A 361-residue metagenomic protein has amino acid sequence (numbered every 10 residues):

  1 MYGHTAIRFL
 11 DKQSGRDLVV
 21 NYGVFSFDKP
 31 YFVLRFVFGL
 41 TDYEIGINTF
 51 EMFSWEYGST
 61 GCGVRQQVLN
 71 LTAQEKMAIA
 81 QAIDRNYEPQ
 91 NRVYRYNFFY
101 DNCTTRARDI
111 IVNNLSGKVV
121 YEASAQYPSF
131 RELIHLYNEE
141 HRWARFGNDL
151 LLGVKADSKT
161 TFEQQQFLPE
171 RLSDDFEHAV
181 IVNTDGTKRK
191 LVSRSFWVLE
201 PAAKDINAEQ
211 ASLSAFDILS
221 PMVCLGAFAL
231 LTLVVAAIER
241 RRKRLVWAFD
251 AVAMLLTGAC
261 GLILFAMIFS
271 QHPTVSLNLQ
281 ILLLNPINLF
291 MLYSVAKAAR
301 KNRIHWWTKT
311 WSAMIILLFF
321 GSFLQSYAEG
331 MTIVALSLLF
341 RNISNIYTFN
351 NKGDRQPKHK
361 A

Functional and structural regions predicted by a protein language model:
M1-G61: Glycine-rich catalytic cores of cysteine/serine-nucleophile enzymes that process amide/ester linkages in cell-envelope
Y2, V68-K76, V93-T104: Solvent-exposed, acidic/flexible segments
K12, A78, N91-V93: Internal catalytic domains of large membrane-associated glycosyltransferases
V37-G46, V64-E75, V252-A253: Phosphate-binding glycine-rich loops and adjacent basic patches that engage nucleotide phosphates, nucleic-acid
E56-R65, R85-N91: Acidic/histidine-rich, surface-exposed loop or edge segments in extracytoplasmic proteins
K76-D84: Active-site-adjacent bridging/hinge elements
R85-I304, T310-K360: Activation targets extended, charge/polar-rich intrinsically disordered C-terminal tails
